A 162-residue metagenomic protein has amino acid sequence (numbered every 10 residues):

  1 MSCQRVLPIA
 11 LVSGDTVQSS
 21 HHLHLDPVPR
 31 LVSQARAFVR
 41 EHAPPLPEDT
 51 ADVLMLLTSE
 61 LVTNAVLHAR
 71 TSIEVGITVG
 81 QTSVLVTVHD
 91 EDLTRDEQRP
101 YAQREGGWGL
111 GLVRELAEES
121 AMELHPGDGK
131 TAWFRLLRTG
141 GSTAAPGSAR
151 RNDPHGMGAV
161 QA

Functional and structural regions predicted by a protein language model:
M1-H22, V66-A162: Conserved beta-strand-loop-beta-strand hairpin that lines the nucleotide-binding pocket of ATP/GTP-utilizing enzymes
H22-R36: STAS-typified acidic loop motif
D26, R30, D49-D52, L56 (+1 more regions): Residues at secondary-structure transition points
V32-S59: Conserved short strand/loop->alpha-helix "switch" segment adjacent to the catalytic nucleotide/phosphoryl-transfer site
H42, L46, N64-A65, E123: Histidine kinase transmitter module recognition
L57, V62-L67: Short, well-structured hydrophobic secondary-structure segments
